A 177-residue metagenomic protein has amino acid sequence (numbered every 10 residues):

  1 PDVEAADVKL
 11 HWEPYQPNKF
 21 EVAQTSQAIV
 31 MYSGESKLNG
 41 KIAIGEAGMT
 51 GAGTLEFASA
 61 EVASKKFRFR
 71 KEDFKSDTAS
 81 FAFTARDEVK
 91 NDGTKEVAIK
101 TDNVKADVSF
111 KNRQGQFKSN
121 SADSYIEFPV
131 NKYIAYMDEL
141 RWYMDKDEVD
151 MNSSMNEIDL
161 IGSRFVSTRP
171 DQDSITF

Functional and structural regions predicted by a protein language model:
P1-F177: Structural signature for solvent-exposed beta-strand/loop edge elements and short helix-capping sites, enriched
